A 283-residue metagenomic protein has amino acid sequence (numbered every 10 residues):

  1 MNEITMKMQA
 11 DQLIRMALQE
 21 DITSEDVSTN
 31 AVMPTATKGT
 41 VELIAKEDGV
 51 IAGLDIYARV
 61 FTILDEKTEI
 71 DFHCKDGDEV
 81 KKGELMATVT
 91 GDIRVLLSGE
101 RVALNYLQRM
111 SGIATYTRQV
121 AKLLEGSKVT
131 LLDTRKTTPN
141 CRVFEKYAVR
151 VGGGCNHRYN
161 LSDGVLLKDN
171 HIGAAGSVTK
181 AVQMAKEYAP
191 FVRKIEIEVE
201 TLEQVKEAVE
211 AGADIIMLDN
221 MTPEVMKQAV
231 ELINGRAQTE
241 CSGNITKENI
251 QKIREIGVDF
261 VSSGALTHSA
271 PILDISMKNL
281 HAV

Functional and structural regions predicted by a protein language model:
N2-A211, I215, E224-L232, Q238-E240 (+2 more regions): Acidic/glycine-rich phosphate/pyrophosphate-binding loops and surrounding catalytic core that coordinate Mg2+
N220, G243, G264-A265: Short secondary-structure boundary segments
G235-Q238, L280-V283: Short acidic, glycine/proline-enriched helix-loop-strand junctions
S242-G243, V261, K278: Cytosolic regulatory modules rich in charged/polar residues
T246-K247: Negatively charged, flexible loop motifs adjacent to catalytic sites in prokaryotic signal transduction proteins
P271-L280: Structured adenosyl-cofactor binding patch, chiefly the S-adenosyl-L-methionine
